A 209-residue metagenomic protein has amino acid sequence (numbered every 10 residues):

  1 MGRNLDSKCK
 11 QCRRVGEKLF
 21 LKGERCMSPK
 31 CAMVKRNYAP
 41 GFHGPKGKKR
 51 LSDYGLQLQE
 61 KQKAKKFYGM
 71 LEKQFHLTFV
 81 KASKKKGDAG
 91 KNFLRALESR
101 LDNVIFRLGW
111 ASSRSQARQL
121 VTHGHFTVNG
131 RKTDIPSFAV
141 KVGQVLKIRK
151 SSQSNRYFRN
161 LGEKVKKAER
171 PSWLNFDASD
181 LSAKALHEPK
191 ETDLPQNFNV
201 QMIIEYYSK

Functional and structural regions predicted by a protein language model:
M1-L108, I135-K209: Ferredoxin-like alpha/beta domains used as RNA- or RNAP-binding modules
R107, T122-H123: Short, intrinsically disordered, mixed-charge
A111-R114: Beta-rich strand-turn-strand
L120-V121, V140: Short, well-ordered loop/turn sites that connect or cap secondary structure elements
G124-V128, K132-D134: Glycine- and Gly-Pro-enriched alpha-helical subdomains that act as flexible, kink-prone "lid/hinge" or packing modules
